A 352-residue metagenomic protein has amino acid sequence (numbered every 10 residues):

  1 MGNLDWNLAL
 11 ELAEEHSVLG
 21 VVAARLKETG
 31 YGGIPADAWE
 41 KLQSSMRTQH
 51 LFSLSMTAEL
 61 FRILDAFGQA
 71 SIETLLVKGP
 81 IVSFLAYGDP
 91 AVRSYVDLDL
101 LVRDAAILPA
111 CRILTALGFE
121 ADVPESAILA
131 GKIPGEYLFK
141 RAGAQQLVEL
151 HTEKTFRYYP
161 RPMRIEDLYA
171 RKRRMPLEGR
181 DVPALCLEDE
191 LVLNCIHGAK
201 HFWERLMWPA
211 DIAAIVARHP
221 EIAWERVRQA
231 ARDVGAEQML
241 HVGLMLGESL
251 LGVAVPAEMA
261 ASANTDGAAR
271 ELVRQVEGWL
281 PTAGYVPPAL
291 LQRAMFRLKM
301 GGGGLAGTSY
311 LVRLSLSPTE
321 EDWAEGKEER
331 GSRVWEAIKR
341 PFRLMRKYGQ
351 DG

Functional and structural regions predicted by a protein language model:
M1-V96, V102-G352: Conserved NTP-donor binding/palm subdomain of two-metal-ion nucleotidyltransferases/polymerases, i.e., the charged
